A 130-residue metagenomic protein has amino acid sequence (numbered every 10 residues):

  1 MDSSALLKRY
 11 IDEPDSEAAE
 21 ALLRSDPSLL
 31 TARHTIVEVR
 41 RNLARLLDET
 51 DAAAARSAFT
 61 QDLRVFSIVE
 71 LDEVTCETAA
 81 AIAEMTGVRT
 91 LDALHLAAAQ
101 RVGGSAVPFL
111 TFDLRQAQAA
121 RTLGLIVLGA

Functional and structural regions predicted by a protein language model:
M1, L30-T31, E70, T90-A93 (+1 more regions): Short beta-strand scaffold positions
M1-T31, L46-S57: Short, well-structured N-terminal submotif of metal-dependent ribonuclease cores
L6, T35-I36, T75, H95 (+1 more regions): Alpha-helix capping/helix-boundary segments
D26-L29, V65-S67, G103-P108: Short active-site oxyanion
A32, L96-A97, R101-A130: Acidic, PIN/NYN-like endoribonuclease modules and their adjacent C-terminal/linker elements
E38-S67, A80: Active-site-proximal, substrate-binding regions of enzyme catalytic domains and RNA-binding/basic surfaces
R64-T86, A93-A97: Acidic catalytic patch
